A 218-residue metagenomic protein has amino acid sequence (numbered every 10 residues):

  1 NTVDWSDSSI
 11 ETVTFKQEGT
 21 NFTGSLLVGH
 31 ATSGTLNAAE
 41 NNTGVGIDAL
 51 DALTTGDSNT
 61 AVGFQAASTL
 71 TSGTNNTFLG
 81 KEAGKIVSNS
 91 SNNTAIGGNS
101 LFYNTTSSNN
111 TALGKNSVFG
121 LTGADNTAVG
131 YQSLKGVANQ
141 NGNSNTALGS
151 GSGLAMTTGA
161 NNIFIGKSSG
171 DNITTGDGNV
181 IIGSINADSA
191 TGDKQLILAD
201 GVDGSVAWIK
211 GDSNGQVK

Functional and structural regions predicted by a protein language model:
V3, S9-K218: Glycine- and small/polar-enriched repetitive beta-structure motifs of secreted/surface proteins
